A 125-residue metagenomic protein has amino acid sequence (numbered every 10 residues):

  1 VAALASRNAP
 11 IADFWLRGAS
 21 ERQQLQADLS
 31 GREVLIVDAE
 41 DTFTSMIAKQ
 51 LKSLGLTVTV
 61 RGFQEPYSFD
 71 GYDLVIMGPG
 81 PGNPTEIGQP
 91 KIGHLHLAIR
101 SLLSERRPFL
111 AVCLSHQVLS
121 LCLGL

Functional and structural regions predicted by a protein language model:
V1-S45, Q50-S53: RNA-binding accessory domains that recognize and position tRNA/RNA substrates
E33, D41-V112, H116-Q117, L121-G124: Flexible gly/pro-rich beta->alpha loop and the following alpha-helix that scaffold active-site loops
